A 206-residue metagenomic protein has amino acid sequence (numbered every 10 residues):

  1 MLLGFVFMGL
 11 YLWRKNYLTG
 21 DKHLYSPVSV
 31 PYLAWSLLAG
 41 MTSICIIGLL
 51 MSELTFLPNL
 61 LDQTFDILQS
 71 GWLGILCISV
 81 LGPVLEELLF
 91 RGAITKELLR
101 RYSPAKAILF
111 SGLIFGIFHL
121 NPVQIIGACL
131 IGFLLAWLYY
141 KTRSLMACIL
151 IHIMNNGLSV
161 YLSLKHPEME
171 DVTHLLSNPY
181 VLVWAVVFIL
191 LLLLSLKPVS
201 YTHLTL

Functional and structural regions predicted by a protein language model:
M1-K15, P31, W35: Alpha-helical transmembrane segments in multi-pass membrane proteins
M1-M8, D66-G71, A105, S159-Y201: Aromatic-enriched alpha-helical transmembrane segments of multi-pass intramembrane proteins
T19-L88, K96, R100, D171-T173: Juxtamembrane helix-loop-helix connectors linking adjacent transmembrane helices in multi-pass membrane enzymes
L33-L37, L76, A105-F110, I125-I126 (+2 more regions): Hydrophobic alpha-helical transmembrane segments
L85-F110, W137-S144: Membrane-interface helix/loop boundary segments of multi-pass membrane proteins
P104-H119, I153: Small-polar-interrupted transmembrane alpha-helices in polytopic inner-membrane proteins
Q124-S177: Functionally important transmembrane alpha-helices
T202-L206: Conserved small/polar residues in nucleotide/adenosyl-binding loops
